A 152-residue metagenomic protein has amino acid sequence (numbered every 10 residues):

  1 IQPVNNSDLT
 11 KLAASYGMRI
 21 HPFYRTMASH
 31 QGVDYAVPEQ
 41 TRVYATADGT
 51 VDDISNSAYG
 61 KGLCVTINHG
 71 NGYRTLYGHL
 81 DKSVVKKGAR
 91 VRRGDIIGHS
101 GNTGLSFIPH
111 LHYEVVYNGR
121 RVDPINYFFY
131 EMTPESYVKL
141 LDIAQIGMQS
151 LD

Functional and structural regions predicted by a protein language model:
I1: The feature marks either
N5-G147: Catalytic cores of peptidoglycan-degrading enzymes
L151-D152: Short, solvent-exposed mixed-charge patches
